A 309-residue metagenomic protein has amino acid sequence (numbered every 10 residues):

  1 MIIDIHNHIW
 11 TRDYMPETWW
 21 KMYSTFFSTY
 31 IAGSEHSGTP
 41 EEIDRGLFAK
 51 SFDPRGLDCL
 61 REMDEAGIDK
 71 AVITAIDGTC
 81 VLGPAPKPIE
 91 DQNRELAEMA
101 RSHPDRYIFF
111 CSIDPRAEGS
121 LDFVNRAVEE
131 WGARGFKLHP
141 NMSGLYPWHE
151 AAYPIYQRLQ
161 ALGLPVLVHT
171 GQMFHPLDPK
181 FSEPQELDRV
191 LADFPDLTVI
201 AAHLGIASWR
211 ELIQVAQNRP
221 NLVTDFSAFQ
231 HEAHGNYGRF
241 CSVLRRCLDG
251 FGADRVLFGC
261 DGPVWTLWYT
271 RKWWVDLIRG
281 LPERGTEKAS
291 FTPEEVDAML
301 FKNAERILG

Functional and structural regions predicted by a protein language model:
M1-I5, M15-E65, R246, G252-R255 (+1 more regions): Mid-to-C-terminal alpha-helical segments outside catalytic/metal-binding sites
I3-D4, I9-W10, F123, V190-A192 (+2 more regions): A generic "structured core" feature
H6, M63, L96, A127 (+8 more regions): Conserved, mostly hydrophobic/aromatic
H6-R12, H169, H203: Histidine-centered divalent metal-coordination motifs
D13-W19, P84-A85, D122-V124, P179-K180 (+3 more regions): Short aromatic-enriched loop/helix-cap "lid" or pocket-rim segments at secondary-structure transitions that line
P54-M63, R116-V128, W209: Short, acidic/polar
D69-S182, Q230-H231: Active-site gating/metal-coordination segments in enzymes
W131-G135, G144-F258: Catalytic pocket-lining loop regions of alpha/beta-barrel enzymes, especially the amidohydrolase/enolase/GH5 lineages
